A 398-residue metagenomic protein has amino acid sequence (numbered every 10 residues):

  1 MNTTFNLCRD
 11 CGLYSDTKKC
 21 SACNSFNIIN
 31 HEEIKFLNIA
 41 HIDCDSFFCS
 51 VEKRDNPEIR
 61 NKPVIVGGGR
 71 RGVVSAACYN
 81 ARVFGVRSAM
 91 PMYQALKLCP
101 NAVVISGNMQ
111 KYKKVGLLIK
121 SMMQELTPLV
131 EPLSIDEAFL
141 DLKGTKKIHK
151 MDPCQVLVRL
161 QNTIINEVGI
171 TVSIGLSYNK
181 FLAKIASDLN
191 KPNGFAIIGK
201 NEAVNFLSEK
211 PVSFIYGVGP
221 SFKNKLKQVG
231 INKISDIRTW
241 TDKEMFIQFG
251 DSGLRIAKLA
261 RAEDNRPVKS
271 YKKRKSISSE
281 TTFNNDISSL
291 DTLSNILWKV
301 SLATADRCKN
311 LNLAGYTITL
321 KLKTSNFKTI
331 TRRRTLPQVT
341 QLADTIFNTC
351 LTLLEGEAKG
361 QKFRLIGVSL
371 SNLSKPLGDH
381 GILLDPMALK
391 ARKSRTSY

Functional and structural regions predicted by a protein language model:
M1-F5, G12, E32-I34, H41 (+3 more regions): DNA-contacting surface of Y-family translesion DNA polymerases
M1-Q248, S252-R255, P376-Y398: Gly/Gly-Pro- and Ser/Thr-rich, intrinsically disordered tail segments characteristic of DNA damage-repair and tolerance
P132, E137, N310, L365-G367: Extracellular/lumenal ectodomain signal focusing on beta-strand-rich modules and carbohydrate-recognition contexts
I164, V368-L370: C-terminal edge-of-domain segments
